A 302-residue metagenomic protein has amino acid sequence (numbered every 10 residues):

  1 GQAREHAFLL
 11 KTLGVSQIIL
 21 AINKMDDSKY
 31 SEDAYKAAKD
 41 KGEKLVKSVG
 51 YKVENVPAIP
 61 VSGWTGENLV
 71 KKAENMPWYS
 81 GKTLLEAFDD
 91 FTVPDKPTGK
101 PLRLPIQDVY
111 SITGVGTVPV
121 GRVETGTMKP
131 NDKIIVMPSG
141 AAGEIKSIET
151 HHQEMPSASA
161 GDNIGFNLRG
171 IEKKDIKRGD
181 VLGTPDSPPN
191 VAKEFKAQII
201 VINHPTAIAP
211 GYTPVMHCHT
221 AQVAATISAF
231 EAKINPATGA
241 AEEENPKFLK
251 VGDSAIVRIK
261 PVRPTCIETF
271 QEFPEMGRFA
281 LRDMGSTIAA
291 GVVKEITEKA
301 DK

Functional and structural regions predicted by a protein language model:
G1, Y30-Y35, N68-E74, V292-V293: Short acidic, glycine/serine/threonine-rich loops at helix termini
G1-N55: Conserved C-terminal guanine-recognition region of P-loop GTPase G domains, centered on the G4
T12, S139, H217: Conserved catalytic core of Hanks-type protein kinase domains
I18, I164, A255-V257: Conserved beta-strand core positions
A21-N23, E124, P261: A secondary-structure boundary/capping signal
D27-A34, K44-K47, I171-K302: C-terminal effector modules of nucleic-acid-centric enzymes and ribosome-associated factors
K36, K44-T206: Conserved catalytic-core segments of large NTP-driven translation/proteostasis enzymes
